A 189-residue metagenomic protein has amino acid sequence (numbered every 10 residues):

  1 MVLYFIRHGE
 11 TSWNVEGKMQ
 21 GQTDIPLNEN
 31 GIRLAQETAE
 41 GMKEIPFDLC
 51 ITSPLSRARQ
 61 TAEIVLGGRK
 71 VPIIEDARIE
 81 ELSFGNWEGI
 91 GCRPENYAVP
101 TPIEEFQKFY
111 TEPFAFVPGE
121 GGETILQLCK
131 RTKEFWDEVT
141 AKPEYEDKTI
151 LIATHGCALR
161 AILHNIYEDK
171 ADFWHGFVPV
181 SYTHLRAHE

Functional and structural regions predicted by a protein language model:
M1-Y4: Extreme N-terminal starter segment of soluble prokaryotic enzymes
H8, H155: Short, conserved phosphate/pyrophosphate- and ester-handling motifs at nucleotide-, phospho-/glycolipid
E10-T61, G121-K133: Loop-to-helix element that buttresses phosphate recognition and phosphoryl-transfer chemistry
A39-F106: Phosphate-coordination/substrate-recognition cap region in phosphate-metabolizing enzymes
E44-P46, V139-D147: Glycine-rich phosphate-binding loop signature in dinucleotide/nucleotide-binding domains
E105-Q127: Short glycine/proline- and acidic residue-enriched helix-loop micro-motifs that form flexible lids or anion-recognition
G156-R160: GST superfamily/GST-like fold recognition
T183-E189: Conserved small/polar residues in nucleotide/adenosyl-binding loops
